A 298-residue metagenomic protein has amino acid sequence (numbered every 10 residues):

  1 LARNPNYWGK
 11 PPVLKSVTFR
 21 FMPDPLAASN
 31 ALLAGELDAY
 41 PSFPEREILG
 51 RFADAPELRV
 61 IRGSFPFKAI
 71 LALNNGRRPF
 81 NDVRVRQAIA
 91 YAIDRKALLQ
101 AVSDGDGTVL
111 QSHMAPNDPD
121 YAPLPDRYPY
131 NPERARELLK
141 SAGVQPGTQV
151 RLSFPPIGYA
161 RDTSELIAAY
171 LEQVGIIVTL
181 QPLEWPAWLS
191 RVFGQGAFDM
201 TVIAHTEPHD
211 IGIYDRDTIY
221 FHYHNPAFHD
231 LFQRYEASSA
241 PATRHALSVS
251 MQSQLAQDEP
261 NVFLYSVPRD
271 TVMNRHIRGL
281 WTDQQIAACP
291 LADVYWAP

Functional and structural regions predicted by a protein language model:
L1-W8, Q100, P129-L138, Q149 (+1 more regions): Bilobed "Venus flytrap"/periplasmic-binding protein-like clamshell domains and structurally analogous long
R3, A92-A122, Y159-A168, P186-P298: Detector for C-terminal structural segments
N4-G50, A168, I177-T179: Ligand-site clamp/hinge motif
L14-S16, A34, P66-Q111, L138 (+2 more regions): Alpha-helical secondary-structure segments
T18-F21, A39-S42, V60-R62, A69-A72 (+7 more regions): Structural recognition of the beta-strand scaffold that forms the well-ordered cores of secreted hydrolase catalytic
L26-L37, D54-A55, V83-R84, E165-V174 (+1 more regions): Short helices/loops that flank or line small-molecule/ion binding pockets
F43-A55, T206-D210: A ligand-binding cleft/hinge motif common to bilobed small-molecule-binding domains
R59-L73, N117, N225-L231: Periplasmic-binding protein-like
